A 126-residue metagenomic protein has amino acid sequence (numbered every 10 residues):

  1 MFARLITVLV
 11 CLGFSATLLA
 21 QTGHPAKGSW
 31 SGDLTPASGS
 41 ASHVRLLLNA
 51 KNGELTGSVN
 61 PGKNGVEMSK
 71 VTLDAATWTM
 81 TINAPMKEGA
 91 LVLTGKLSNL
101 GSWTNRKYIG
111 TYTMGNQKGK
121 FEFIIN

Functional and structural regions predicted by a protein language model:
M1-L9: Bacterial N-terminal signal peptides that target proteins for export
Q21-N126: Central antiparallel beta-sheet cores of small beta-barrel/beta-sandwich binding domains
